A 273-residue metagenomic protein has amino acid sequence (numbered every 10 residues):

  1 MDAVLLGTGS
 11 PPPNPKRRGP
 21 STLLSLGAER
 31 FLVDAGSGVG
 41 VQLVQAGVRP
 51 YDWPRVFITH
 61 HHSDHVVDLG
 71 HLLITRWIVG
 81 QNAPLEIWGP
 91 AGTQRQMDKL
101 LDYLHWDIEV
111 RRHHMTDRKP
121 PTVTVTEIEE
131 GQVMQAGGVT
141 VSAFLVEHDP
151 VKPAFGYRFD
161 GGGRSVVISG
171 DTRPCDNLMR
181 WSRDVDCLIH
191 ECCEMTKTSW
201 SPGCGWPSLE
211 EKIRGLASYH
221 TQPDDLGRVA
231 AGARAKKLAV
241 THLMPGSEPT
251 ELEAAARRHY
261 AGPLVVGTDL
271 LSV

Functional and structural regions predicted by a protein language model:
M1-R180, E253-V273: Binuclear metal-dependent hydrolase catalytic cores
G156, S165, R173-L271: Cap/insert and terminal regions of metallo-dependent hydrolase folds
